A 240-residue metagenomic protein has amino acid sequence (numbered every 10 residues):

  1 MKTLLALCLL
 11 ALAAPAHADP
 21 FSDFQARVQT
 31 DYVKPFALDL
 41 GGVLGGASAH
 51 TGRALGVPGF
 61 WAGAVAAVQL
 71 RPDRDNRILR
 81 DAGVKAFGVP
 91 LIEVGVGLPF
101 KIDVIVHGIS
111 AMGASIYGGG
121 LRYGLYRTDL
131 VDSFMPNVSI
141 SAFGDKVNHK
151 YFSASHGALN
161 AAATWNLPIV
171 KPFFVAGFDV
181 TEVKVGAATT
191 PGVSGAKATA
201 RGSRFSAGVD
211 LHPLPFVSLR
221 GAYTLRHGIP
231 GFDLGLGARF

Functional and structural regions predicted by a protein language model:
A13-P15: N-terminal signal peptide c-region/cleavage motif recognized by signal peptidases
A18-V131: Transmembrane beta-barrel domains of Gram-negative outer membranes and organellar outer membranes
G56, L98-F100, L125-D129, W165-V170 (+3 more regions): Outer-membrane beta-barrel strand-turn architecture
A62, L98-M112, M135-K146, A163 (+5 more regions): Transmembrane beta-strand segments that form the barrel wall of outer-membrane beta-barrel proteins
D73-L79, H107, G118-G120, H149-S155 (+2 more regions): Outer-membrane beta-barrel translocator domains and adjoining extracellular loop/strand segments of Gram-negative
V84-V89, I105-G119, V147-S155, T199 (+1 more regions): Solvent-exposed loop/turn segments connecting transmembrane beta-strands in outer-membrane beta-barrel proteins
L121, A207, G228-F240: Outer-membrane beta-barrel "beta-signal"
I140-G202, D210: Outer-membrane beta-barrel translocator/channel fold
